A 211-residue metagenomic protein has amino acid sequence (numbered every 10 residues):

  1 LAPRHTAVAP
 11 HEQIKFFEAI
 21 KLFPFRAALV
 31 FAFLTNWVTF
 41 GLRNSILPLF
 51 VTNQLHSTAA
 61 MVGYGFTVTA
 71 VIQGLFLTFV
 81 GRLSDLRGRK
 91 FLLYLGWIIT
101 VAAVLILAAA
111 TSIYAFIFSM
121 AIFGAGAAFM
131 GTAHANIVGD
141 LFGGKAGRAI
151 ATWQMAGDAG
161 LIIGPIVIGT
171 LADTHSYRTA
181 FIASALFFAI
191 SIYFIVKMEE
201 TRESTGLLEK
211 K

Functional and structural regions predicted by a protein language model:
A2-L29, E209-K211: Juxtamembrane intracellular "pre-TM" segments in multi-pass secondary transporters
S45-A60: Short amphipathic helix-loop junctions that connect adjacent transmembrane helices in Major Facilitator Superfamily/SLC
A70-T78, L161-I162: Residue-level signature of mid-helix packing/kink "hotspots" within the transmembrane helices of 12-pass Major
L77-G88, A172-D173: Helix-to-loop junctions at the C-terminal end of transmembrane segments in multipass secondary transporters
F91-I106, A185: Structural signature of the two symmetry-related core transmembrane helices
A103, Y114-I122: Paired small-residue
F129-F142: Intracellular juxtamembrane helix-capping segments at the cytosolic ends of symmetry-related transmembrane helices
T170-F187: A membrane-interface helix-boundary motif in multi-pass transporters
